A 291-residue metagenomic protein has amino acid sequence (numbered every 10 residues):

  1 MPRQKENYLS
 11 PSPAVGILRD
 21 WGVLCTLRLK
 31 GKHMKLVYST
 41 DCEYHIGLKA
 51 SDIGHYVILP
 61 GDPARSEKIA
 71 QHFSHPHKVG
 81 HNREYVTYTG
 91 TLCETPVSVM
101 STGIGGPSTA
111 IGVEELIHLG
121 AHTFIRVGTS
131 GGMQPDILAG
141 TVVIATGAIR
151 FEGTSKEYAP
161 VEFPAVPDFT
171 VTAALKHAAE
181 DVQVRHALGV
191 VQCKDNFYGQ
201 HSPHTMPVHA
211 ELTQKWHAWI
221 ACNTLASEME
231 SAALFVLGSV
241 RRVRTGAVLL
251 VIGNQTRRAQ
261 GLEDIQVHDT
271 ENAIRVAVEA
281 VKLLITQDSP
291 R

Functional and structural regions predicted by a protein language model:
G31-A174: Metabolite-binding pocket within alpha/beta catalytic cores that recognizes anionic/polar moieties
P76-H81, Q183-V190, L284-R291: Flexible, glycine/charged-enriched surface loops at secondary-structure junctions
H122-T123, L225, R244: Short acidic/polar active-site loop segments enriched in Thr and Asp
P167-N223: Active-site rim beta-loop-alpha module in soluble metabolic enzymes
A232-I265: Zn-dependent metallopeptidase/amidohydrolase metal-coordination segment
Q255-R291: His/Asp/Glu-rich mid-to-C-terminal helical/loop segments that flank catalytic regions of hydrolases
